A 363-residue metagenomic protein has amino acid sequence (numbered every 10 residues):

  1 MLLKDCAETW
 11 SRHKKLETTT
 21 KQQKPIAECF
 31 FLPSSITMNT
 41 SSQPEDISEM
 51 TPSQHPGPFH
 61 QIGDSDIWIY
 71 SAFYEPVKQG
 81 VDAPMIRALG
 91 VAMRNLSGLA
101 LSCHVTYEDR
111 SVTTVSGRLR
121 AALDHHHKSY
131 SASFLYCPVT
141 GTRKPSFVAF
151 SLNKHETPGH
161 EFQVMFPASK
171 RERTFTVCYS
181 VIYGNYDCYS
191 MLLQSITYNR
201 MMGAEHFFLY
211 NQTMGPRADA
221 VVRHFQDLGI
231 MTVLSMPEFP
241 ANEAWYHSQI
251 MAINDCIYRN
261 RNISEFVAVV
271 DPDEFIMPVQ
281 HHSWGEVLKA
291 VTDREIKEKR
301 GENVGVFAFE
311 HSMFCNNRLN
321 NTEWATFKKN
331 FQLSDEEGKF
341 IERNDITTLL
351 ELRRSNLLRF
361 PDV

Functional and structural regions predicted by a protein language model:
M1-L16, K24-M165, Y246-N254, Q280-V363: Catalytic-site signature of metal-activated, phosphate-bearing donor transferases, centered on the GT-A/GT-A-like
P158-V181: Short beta-strand elements
S195-E205: Short, acidic, metal-binding catalytic loop of nucleotide-sugar glycosyltransferases
R200, V221-I230, G285-D293: Short, surface-exposed basic-aromatic patches at helix termini and helix-loop junctions that form
Q212: Acidic ATP/Mg2+-coordinating residue in the GHKL
P216-F266: Active-site-proximal specificity loops/subdomain of glycosyltransferases
S264-M277: Short beta-strand-to-loop acidic/aromatic patch adjacent to the donor-nucleotide binding site
